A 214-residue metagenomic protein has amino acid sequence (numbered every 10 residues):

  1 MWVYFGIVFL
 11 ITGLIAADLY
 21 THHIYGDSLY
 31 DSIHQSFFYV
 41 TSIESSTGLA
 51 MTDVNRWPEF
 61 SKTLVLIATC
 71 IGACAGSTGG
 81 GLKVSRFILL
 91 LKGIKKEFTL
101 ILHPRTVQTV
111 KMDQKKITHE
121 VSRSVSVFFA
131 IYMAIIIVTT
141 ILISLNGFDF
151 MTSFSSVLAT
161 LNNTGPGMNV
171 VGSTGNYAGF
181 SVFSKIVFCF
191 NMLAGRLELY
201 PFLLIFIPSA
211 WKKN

Functional and structural regions predicted by a protein language model:
M1-N214: Membrane-proximal intracellular helices of multi-pass ion channels
